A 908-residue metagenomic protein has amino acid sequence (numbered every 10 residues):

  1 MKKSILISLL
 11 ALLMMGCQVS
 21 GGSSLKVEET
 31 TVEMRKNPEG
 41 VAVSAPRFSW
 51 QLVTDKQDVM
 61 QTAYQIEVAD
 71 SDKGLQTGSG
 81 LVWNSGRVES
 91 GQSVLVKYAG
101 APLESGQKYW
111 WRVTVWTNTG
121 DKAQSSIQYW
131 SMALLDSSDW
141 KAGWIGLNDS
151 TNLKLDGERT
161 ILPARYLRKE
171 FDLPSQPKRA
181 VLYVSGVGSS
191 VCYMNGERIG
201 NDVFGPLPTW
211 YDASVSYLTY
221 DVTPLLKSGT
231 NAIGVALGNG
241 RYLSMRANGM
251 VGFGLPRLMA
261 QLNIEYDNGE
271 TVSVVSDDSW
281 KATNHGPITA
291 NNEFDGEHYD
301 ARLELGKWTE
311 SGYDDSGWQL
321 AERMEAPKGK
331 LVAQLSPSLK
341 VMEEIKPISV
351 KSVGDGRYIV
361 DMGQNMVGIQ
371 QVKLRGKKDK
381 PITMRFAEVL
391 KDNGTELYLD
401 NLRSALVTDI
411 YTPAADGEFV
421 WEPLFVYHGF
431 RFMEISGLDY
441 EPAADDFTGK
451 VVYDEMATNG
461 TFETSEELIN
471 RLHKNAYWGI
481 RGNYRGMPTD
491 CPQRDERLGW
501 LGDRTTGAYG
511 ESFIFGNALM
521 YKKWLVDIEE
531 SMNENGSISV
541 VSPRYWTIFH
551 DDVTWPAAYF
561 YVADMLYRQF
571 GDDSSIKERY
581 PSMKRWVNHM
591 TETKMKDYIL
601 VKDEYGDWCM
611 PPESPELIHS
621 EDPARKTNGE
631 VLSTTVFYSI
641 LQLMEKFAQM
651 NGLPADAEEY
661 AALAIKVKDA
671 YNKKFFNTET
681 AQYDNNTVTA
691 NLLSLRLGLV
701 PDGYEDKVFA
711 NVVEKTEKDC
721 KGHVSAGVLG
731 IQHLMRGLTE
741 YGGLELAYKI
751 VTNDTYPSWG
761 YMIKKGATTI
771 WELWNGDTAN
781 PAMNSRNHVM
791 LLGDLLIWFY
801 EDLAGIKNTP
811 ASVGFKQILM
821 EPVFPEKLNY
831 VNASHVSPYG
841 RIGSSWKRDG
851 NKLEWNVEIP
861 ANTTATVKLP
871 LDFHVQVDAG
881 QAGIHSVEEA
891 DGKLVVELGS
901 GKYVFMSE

Functional and structural regions predicted by a protein language model:
M1-K26: Bacterial Sec-dependent N-terminal signal peptides
S23-K108, R112-R494, G502-D503, L519-M520 (+3 more regions): Extracellular/oxidizing-compartment recognition motifs
L155-L162, V181, I199, L207-Y211 (+19 more regions): Alpha-helix capping and helix-loop boundary segments enriched in small/acidic/polar residues
A180-V184, I369-E388, F425, S436 (+5 more regions): Alpha-helical support elements that line or immediately flank enzyme active sites and cofactor-binding pockets
S189, M259, V275-N284, F432 (+10 more regions): Active-site acid/base region of carbohydrate-active enzymes
I233, Y299, D495-E496, I514 (+7 more regions): C-terminal capping/lid segments that line or modulate ligand- or cofactor-binding pockets
R257-N263, V274-E310, A333-S338, M342-E343 (+1 more regions): Non-catalytic C-terminal accessory modules of carbohydrate-active enzymes
